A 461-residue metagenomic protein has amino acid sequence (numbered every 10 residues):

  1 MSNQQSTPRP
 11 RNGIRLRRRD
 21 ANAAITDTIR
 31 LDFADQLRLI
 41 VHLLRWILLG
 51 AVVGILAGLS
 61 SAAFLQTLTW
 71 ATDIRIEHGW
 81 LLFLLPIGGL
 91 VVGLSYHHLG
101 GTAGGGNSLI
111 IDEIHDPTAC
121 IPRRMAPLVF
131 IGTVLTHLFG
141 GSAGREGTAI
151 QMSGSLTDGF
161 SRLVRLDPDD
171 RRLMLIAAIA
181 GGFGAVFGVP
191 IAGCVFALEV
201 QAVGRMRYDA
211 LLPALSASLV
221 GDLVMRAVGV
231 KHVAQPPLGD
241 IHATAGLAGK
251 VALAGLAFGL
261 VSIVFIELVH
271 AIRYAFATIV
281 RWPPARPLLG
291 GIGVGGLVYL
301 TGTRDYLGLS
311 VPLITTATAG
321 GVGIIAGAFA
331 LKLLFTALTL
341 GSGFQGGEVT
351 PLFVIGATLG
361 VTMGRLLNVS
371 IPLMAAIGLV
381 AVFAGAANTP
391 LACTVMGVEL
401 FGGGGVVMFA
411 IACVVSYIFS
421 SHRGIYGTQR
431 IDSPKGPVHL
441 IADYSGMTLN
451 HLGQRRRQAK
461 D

Functional and structural regions predicted by a protein language model:
M1-D461: Alpha-helical transmembrane segments and immediately membrane-proximal extracytoplasmic
